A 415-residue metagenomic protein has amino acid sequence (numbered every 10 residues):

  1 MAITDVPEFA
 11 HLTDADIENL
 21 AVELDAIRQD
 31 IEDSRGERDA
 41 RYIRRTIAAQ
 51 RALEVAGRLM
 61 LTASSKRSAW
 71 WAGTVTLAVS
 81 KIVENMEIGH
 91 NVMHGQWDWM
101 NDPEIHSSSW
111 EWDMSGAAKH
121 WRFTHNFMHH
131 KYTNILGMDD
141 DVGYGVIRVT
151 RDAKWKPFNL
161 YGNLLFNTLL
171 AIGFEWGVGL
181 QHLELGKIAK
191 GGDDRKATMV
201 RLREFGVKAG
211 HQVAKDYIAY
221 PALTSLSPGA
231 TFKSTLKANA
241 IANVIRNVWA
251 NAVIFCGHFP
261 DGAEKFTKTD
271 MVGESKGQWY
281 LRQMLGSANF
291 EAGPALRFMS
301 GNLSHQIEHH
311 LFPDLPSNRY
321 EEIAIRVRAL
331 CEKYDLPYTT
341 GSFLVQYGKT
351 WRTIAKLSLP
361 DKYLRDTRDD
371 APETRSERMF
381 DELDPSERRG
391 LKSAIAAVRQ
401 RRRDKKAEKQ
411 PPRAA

Functional and structural regions predicted by a protein language model:
M1-A56: Low-complexity, highly charged intrinsically disordered N-terminal segments that act as targeting/localization
M1-V22, R388-A414: Sequence termini and other peripheral, non-core segments
G36-R41, R58-S65, R328: Catalytic cores of phosphodiester-bond-cleaving enzymes
T46-A72, A222-P228: Alpha-helical phosphate/pyrophosphate-handling elements in metalloenzyme active cores
S65, I82-E87, N91, S225-A230: Short hydrophobic alpha-helical membrane-entry/anchor segments
W71-K81, L136-Q283, A288, R297 (+4 more regions): Hydrophobic transmembrane alpha-helical segments that form the core helix bundle of multi-pass membrane enzymes
V79-V200, M271-Y363: Membrane-embedded catalytic scaffold of the fatty acid hydroxylase/desaturase
